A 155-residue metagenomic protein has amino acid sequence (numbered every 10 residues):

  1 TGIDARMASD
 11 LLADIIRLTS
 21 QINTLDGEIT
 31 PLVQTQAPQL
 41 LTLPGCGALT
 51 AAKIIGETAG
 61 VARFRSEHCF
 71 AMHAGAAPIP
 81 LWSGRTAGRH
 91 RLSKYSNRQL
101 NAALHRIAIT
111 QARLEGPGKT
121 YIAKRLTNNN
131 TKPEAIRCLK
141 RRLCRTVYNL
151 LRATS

Functional and structural regions predicted by a protein language model:
T1-S155: A detector of single, family-specific signature residues that are central to catalytic or substrate-handling motifs
